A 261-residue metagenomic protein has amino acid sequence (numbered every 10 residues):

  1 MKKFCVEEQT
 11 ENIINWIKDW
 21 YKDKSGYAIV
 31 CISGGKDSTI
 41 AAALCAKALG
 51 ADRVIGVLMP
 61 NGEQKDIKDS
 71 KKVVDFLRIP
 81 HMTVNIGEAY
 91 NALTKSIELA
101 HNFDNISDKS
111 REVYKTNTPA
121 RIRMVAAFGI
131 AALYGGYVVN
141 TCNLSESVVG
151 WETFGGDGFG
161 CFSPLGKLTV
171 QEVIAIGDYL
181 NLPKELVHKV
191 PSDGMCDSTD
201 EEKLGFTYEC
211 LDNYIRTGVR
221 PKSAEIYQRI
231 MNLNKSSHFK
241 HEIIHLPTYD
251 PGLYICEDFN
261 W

Functional and structural regions predicted by a protein language model:
K2-V30, L44-K47, D52-I55, N61-G62 (+6 more regions): ATP/NTP-dependent adenylation/nucleotidyl-transfer catalytic domains that generate, transfer, or process NMP-activated
G35: Conserved G/P- and acidic residue-centered "switch" motifs that form tight phosphate/ATP-binding loops in soluble
T39-A42, I67-K71: Short, surface-exposed alpha-helical segments at coil->helix boundaries
D66, E146: Acidic-residue sensor for enzyme active/binding pockets
